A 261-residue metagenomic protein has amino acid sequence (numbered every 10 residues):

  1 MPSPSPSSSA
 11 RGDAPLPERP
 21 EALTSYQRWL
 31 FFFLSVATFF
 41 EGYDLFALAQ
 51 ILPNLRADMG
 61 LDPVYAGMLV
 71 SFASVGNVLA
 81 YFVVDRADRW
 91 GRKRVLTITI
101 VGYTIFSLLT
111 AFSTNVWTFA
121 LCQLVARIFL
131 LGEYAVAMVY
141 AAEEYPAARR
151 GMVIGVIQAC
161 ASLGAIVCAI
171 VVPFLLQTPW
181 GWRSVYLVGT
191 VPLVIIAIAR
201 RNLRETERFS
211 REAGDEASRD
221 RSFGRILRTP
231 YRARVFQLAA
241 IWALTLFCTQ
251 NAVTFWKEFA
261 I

Functional and structural regions predicted by a protein language model:
M1-Y43, L48: Cytosolic juxtamembrane N-terminal segment immediately preceding the first transmembrane helix of multi-pass
W29-P63, T249-K257: Extracytoplasmic
L48-Q50, P230-I261: Extracytoplasmic gate region of multi-pass secondary transporters
V70-D85, M138: Central cavity-lining transmembrane alpha-helices of secondary-active solute carriers, predominantly the Major
V78-W117: Conserved MFS/SLC helix-loop-helix module at the cytosolic interface between two early adjacent transmembrane helices
A111-C122, T178-W180: Helix-loop junctions at membrane interfaces in 12-TM secondary transporters
L121-A159: Cytoplasmic helix-loop-helix junction between adjacent transmembrane helices in 12-TM secondary transporters
R150, I157-R201: Helix-loop-helix hairpin linking two adjacent transmembrane segments in secondary transporters
